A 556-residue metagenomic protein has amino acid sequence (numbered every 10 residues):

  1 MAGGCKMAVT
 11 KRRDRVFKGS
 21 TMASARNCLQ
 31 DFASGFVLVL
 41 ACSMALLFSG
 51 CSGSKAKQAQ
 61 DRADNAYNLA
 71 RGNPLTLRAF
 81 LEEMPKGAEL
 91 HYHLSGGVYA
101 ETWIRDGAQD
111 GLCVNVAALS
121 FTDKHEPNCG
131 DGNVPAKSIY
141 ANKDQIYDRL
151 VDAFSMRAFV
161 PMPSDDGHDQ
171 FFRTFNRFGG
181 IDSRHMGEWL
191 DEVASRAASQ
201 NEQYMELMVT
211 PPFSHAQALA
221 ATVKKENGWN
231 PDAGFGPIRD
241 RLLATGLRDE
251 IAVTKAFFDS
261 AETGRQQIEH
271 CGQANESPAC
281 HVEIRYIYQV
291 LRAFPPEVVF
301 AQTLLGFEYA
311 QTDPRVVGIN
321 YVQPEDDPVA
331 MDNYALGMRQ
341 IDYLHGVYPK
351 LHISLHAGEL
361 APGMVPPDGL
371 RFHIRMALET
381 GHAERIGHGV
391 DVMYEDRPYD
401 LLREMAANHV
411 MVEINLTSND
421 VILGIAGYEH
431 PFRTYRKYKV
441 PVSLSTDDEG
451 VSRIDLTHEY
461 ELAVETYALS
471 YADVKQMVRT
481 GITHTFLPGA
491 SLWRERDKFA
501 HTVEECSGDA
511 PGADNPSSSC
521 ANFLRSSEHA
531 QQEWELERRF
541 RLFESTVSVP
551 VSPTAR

Functional and structural regions predicted by a protein language model:
A2, A8-V9, D14-V16, D31-A33: Acidic, Ala/Val/Gly-enriched low-complexity intrinsically disordered segments
G3-G4, G19, G35, G50: Residue-identity detector for glycine
A8-T10, S24, V39: Compositionally biased low-complexity segments, especially N-terminal hydrophobic helices that form the hydrophobic
S20-V37: Bacterial N-terminal signal peptides that target proteins for export
G35-L47: Bacterial N-terminal signal peptides
C51-R556: Metal-cofactor-binding active-site regions of metalloenzymes
